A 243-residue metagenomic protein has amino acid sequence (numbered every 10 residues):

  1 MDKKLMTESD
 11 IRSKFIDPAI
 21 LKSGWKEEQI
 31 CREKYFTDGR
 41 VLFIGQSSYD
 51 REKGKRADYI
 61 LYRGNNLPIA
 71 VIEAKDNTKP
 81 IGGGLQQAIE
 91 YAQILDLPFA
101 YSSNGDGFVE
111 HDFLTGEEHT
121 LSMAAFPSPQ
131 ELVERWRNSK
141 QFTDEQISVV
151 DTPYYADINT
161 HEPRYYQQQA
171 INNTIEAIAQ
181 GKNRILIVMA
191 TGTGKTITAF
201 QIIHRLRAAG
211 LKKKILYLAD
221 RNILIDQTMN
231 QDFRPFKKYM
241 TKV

Functional and structural regions predicted by a protein language model:
M1-K214, I223-M240: ATP-dependent helicase/translocase motor core
